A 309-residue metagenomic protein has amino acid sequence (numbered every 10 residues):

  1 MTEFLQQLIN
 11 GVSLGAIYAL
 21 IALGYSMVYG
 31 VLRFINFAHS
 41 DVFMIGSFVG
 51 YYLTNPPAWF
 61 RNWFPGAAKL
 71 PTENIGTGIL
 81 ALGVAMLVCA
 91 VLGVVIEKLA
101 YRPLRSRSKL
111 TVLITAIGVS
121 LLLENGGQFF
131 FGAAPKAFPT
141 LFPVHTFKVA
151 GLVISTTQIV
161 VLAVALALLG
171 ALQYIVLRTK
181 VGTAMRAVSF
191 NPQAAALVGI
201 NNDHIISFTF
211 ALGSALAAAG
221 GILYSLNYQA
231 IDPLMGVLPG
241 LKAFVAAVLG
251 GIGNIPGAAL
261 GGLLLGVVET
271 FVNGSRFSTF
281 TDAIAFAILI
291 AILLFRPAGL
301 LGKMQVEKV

Functional and structural regions predicted by a protein language model:
M1-I21, V49, P56-A81, R107-T111 (+3 more regions): Membrane-interfacial amphipathic/re-entrant helices at transmembrane-helix boundaries
F4-L53, V95, L99-T111, L249-I255: Single transmembrane alpha-helix segments in multi-pass membrane proteins
L14, V153-I231, I255-G261: Helix-loop-helix "hairpin" substructures at the membrane interface of multi-pass membrane proteins
Y18, N74, G78-M86, F210-A217 (+1 more regions): Transmembrane alpha-helical segments in multi-pass inner-membrane proteins
F34-F37, G83, C89, G151 (+2 more regions): Glycine-rich phosphate-binding loops of nucleotide-dependent enzymes
S47-Y52, A85-L92, I117-G127, V164-Q173 (+4 more regions): Hydrophobic core segments of alpha-helical transmembrane domains in multi-pass membrane transport and ion-translocation
W63-V119, G126, L260-L265, R296-P297: Alpha-helical transmembrane segments within multi-pass membrane transporters and channels
A67-T72, P103-L104, K109-R178, I205-F208 (+6 more regions): Transmembrane helix-bundle core of multi-pass membrane transporters and related energy-transducing complexes
